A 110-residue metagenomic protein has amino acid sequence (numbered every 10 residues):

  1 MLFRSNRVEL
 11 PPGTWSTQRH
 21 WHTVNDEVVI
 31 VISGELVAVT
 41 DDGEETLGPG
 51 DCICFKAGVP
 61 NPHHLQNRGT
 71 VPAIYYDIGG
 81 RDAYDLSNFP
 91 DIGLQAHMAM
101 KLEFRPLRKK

Functional and structural regions predicted by a protein language model:
N6-H22, P60: Conserved short histidine dyad/triad with adjacent acidic residue
Q18, A38-V39, F55, P62-R68: Short beta-strand His + acidic residue motifs that chelate non-heme Fe in jelly-roll/DSBH and cupin folds
V24-V37, D41-D42: Glycine- and acidic-residue-biased ligand/ion/polar-headgroup-sensing regions
D41-G58: Short acidic-glycine-tyrosine-enriched beta hairpin
P62, Q66-K110: Double-stranded beta-helix
